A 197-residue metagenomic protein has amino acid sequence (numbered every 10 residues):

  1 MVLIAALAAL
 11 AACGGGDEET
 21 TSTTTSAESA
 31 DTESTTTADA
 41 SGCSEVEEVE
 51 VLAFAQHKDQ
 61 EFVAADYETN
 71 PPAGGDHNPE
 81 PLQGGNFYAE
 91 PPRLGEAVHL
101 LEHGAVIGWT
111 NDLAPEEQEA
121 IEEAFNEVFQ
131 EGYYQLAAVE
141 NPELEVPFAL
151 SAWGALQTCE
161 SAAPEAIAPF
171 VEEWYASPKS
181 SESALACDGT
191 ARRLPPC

Functional and structural regions predicted by a protein language model:
M1-L3: N-terminal export and membrane-targeting signals
A8-A12: C-terminal motif of bacterial Sec signal peptides marking the signal peptidase cleavage site
C13-D17: Bacterial signal peptide processing site
E19-A38: Extracellular mucin-like PTS domains
T37-V98, Q118: Surface-exposed, low-hydrophobicity interaction/linker segments
T69-P71, T110, E140, A152: Pocket-edge structural micro-motifs
Y88-G132: Mid-length scaffold segments of soluble, non-membrane domains
E127-C197: Helix-rich interaction surfaces within compact, conserved domain-sized segments that mediate assembly or partner
